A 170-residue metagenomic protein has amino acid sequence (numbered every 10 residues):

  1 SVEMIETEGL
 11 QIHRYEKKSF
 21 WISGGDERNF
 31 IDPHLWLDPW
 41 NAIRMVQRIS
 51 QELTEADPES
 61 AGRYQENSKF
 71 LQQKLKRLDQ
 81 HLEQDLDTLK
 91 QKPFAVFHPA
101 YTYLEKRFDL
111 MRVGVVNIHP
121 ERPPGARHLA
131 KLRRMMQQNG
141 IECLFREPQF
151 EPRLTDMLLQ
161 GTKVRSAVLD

Functional and structural regions predicted by a protein language model:
S1-D170: Extracytoplasmic metal-acquisition and chelation regions
